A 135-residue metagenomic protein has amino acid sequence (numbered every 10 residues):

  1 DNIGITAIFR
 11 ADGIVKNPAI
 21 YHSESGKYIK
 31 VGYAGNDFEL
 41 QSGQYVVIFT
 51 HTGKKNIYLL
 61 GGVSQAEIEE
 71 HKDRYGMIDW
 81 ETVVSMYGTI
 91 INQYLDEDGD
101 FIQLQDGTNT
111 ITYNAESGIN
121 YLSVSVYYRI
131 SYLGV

Functional and structural regions predicted by a protein language model:
D1-V135: Intrinsically disordered, low-complexity segments enriched in serine, threonine, and glycine
